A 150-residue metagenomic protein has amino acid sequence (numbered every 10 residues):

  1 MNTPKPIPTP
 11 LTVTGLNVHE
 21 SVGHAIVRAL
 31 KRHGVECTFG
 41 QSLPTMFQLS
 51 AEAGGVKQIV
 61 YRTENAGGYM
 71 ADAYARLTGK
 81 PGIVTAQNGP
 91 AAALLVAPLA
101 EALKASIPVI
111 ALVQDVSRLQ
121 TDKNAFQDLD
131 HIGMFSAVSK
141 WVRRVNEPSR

Functional and structural regions predicted by a protein language model:
N2-R150: N-terminal alpha/beta PP-like core and its mobile active-site loop of ThDP/TPP-dependent enzymes
